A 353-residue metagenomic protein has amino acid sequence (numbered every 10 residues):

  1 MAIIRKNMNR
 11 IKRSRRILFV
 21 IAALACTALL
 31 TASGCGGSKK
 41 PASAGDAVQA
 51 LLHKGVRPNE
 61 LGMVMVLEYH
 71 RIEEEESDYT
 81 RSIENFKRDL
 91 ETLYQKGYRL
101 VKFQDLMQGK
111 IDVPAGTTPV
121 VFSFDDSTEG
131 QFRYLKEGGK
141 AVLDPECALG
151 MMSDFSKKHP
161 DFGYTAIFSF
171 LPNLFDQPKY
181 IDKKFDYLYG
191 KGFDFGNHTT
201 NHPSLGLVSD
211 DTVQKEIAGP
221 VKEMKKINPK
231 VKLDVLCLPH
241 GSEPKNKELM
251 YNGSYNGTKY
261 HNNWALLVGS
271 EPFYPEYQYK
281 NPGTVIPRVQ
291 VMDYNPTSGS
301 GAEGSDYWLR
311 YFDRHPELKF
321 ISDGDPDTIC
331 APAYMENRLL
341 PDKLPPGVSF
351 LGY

Functional and structural regions predicted by a protein language model:
I3-K6: Short, positively charged and aromatic/hydrophobic N-terminal segments
R10-I21: Bacterial N-terminal signal peptides that target proteins for export
I21-L29: Bacterial N-terminal signal peptides
T31-G34: C-terminal motif of bacterial Sec signal peptides marking the signal peptidase cleavage site
K40-S123, T128-K136, L207-Y353: C-terminal active-site subregion of NodB/CE4 polysaccharide deacetylases
L52-R57, I111-V113, D154-K158, D182-Y189: Short amphipathic alpha-helices and their capping/turn segments at secondary-structure boundaries
M65-E68, R99-F103, V121-F122, A148-K179 (+2 more regions): Short, well-structured secondary-structure segments
L135, A141-M151, F175-D194, T200-N228 (+1 more regions): Alpha-helical scaffold elements lining the catalytic groove of polysaccharide deacetylases
